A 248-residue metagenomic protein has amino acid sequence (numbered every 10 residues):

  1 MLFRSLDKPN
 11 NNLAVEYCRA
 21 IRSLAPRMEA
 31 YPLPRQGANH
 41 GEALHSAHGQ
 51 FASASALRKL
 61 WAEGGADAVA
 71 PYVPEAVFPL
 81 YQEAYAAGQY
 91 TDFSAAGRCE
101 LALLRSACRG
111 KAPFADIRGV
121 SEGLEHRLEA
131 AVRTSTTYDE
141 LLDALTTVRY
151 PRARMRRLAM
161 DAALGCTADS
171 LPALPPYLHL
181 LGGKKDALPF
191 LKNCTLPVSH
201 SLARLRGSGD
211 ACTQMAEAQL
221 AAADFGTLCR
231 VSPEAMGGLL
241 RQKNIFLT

Functional and structural regions predicted by a protein language model:
M1-T248: Active-site cores that bind ATP or allylic diphosphates and position pyrophosphate for catalysis
